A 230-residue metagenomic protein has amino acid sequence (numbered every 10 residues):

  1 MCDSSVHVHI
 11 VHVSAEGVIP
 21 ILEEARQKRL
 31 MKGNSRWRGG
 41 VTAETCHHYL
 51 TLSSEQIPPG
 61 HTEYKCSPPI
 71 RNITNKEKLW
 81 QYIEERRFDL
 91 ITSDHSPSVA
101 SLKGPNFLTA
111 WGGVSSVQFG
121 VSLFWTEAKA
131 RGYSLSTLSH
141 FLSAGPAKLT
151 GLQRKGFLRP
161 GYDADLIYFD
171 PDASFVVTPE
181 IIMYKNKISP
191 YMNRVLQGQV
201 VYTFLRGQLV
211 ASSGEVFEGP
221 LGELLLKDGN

Functional and structural regions predicted by a protein language model:
M1-I91: Histidine/acidic residue-rich metal-binding segments in metalloenzymes
C2-S5, E63, E84-E85, L90-I91 (+1 more regions): His/Asp/Glu-enriched, well-ordered alpha-helical/loop segment that forms or immediately abuts the divalent-metal
V8, E44, D94, F124 (+1 more regions): Residue-level signal for inorganic ion chemistry
A15-A43, S98-S115, P146-K155, G222-N230: Short, electropositive alpha-helical surface patch
V18-I19, T51, V99-S101, I167 (+2 more regions): Glycine/Thr-rich phosphate-binding loops of Rossmann-like dinucleotide-binding domains
Y64-N75, W111-S115, S189-V195: A short acidic, glycine-rich active-site loop that binds or catalyzes chemistry on phosphate/adenosine moieties
P69, S134-T137, V177-Y184: Short, positively charged
N106-T109, D163-L226: C-terminal cap of metal-dependent C-N hydrolases
